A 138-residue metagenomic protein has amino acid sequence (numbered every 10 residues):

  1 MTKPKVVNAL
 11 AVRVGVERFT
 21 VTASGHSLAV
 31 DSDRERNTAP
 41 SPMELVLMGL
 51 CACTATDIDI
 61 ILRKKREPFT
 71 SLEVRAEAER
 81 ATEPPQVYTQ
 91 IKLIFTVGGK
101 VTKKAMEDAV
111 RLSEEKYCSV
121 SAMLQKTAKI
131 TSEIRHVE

Functional and structural regions predicted by a protein language model:
M1-M48, D59-E138: Extended beta-strand/beta-hairpin segments
